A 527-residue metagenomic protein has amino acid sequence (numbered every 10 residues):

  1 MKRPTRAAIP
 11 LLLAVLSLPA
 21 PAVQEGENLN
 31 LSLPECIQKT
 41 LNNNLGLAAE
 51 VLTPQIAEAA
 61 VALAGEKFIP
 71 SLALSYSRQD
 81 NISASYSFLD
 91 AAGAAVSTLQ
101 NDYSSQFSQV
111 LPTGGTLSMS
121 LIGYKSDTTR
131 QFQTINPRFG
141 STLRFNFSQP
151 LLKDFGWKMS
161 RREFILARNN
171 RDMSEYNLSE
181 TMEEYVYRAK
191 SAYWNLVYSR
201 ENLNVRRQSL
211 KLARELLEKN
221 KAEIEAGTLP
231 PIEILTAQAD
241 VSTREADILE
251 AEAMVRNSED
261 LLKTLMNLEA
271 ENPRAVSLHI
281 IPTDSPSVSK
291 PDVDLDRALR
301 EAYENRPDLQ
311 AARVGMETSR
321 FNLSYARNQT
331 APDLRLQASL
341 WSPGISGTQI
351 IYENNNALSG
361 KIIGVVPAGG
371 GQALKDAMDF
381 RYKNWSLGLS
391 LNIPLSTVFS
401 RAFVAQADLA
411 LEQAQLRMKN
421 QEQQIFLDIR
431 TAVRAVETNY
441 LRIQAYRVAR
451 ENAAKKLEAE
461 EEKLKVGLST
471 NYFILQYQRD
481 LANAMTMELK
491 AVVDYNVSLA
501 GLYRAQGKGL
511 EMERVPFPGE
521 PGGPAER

Functional and structural regions predicted by a protein language model:
I9-S17: Bacterial N-terminal signal peptides
A20-E25, D80-I82, L262, L268-V276 (+6 more regions): Acidic, low-complexity, intrinsically disordered peripheral segments
A22-Q100, F147-R162, L166-R168, Y193 (+11 more regions): Bacterial Sec-pathway N-terminal export signals of envelope proteins
A48-L52, I56, G65-E66, P112-G140 (+9 more regions): Sec/SRP-type N-terminal targeting helices
L74-D80, M119-K125, L336-S342: Transmembrane beta-barrel strands of outer-membrane/channel proteins
S97-Y103, F139-L143, K383-W385: Residues that define the transmembrane beta-barrel architecture of outer-membrane proteins
E175-A298, A435-N439, A449, A459-E462 (+3 more regions): Periplasmic alpha-helical coiled-coil/stalk elements that build and connect Gram-negative outer-membrane
